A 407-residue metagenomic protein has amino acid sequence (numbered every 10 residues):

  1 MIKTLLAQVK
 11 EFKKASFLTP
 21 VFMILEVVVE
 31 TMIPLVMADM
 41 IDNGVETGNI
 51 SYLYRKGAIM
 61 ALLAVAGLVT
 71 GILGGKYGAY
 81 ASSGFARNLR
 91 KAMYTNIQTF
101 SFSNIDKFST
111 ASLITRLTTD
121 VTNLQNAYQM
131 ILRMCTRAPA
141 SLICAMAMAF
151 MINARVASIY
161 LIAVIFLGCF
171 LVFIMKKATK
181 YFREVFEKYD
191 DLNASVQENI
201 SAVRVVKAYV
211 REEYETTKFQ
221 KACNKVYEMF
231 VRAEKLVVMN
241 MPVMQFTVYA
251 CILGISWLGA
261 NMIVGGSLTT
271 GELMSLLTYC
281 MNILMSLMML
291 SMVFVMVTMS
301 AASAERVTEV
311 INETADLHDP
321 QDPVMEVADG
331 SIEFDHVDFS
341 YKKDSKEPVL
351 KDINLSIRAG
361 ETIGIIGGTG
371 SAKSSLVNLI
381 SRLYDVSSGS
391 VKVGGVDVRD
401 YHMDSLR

Functional and structural regions predicted by a protein language model:
I2-K10, V36-D42, E46, A79-T122 (+4 more regions): Extended non-transmembrane interhelical loops and adjacent amphipathic helices of multipass membrane proteins
K10, S16-L73, Y77, F150-R155 (+1 more regions): Transmembrane helix-loop-helix hairpins at lipid-water interfaces of multipass membrane proteins, especially the type-1
K10-K14, T99-S103, T119-L132, T136 (+6 more regions): An intracellular "coupling" helix at the cytosolic face of ABC transporter transmembrane type-1 domains
V21, L25, V29-I33, A58 (+5 more regions): Hydrophobic alpha-helical transmembrane segments of ABC transporter permease domains
L25-V29, I33, A61, V65-S82 (+3 more regions): Hydrophobic alpha-helical membrane-associated segments
N49-R55, C144, M148-I162, R232-R306 (+1 more regions): Helix-loop-helix
I200-S201, C280-D344, D385-K392, R399-Y401: ABC transporter TMD-NBD coupling linker
M325-R407: ABC-type nucleotide-binding domain
